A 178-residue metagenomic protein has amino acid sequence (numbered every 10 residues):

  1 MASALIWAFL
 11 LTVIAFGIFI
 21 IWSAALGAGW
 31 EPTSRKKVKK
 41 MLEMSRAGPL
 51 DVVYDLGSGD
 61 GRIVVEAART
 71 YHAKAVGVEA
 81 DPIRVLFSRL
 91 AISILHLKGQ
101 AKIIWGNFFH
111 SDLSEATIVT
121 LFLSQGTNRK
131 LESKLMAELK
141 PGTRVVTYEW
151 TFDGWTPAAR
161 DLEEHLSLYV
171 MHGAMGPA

Functional and structural regions predicted by a protein language model:
M1-G48: S-adenosyl-L-methionine
P49-G59: Conserved class I S-adenosyl-L-methionine
R62-Y71: Conserved SAM-binding loop of SAM-dependent methyltransferases across substrates and taxa, primarily the Class I
K74-E79: Conserved SAM-binding motif I beta-strand of class I
V85-E115: S-adenosyl-L-methionine
S114-K130: A short SAM/SAH-binding and catalytic strip from SAM-dependent methyltransferases
T127-A178: C-terminal substrate-binding/active-site "lid" region of AdoMet-derived donor-dependent transferases
